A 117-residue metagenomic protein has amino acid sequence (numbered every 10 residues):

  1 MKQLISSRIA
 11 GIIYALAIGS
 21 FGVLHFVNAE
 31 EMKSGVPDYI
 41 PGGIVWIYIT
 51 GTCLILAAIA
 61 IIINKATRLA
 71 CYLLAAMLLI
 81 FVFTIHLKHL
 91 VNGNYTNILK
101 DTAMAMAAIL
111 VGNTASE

Functional and structural regions predicted by a protein language model:
M1-V27, V45-T52, L56, I63-E117: Extended, low-polarity transmembrane helix blocks
N28-I40, I59-K65: Short juxtamembrane and helix-loop transition motifs at transmembrane-helix boundaries in membrane proteins
